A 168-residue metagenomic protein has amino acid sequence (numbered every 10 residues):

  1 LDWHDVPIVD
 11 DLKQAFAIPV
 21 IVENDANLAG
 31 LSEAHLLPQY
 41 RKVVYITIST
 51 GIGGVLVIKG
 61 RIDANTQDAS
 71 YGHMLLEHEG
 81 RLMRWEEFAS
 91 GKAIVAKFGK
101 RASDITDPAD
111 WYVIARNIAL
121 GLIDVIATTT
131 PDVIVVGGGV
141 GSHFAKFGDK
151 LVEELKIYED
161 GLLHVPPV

Functional and structural regions predicted by a protein language model:
L1-L28: N-terminal glycine/serine-rich phosphate-binding loop of ATP-dependent small-molecule kinases, especially carbohydrate
D2, V6, T50, W85-F88: Short, amphipathic alpha-helical segments
L12-I18, E33-V44, L56, I62 (+1 more regions): ATP-binding/phosphotransfer module of carbohydrate and carboxylate kinases, centering on a glycine-rich
E23, Y45-G51, V55: Short beta-strand segments
N27, G51, G141: Catalytic metal-binding/acid-base residues of hydrolase active sites
A64-T66: A short alpha->loop->secondary-structure connector
A69-G72: A short acidic/small-residue loop/turn micro-motif
